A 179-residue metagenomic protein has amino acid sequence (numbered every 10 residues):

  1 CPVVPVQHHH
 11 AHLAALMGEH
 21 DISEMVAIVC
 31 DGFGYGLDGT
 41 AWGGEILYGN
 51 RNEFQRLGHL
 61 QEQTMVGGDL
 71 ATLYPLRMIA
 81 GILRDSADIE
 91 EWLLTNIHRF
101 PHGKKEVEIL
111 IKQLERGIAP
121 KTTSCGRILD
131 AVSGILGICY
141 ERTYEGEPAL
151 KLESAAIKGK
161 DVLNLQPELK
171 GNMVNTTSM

Functional and structural regions predicted by a protein language model:
C1, G81-M179: A contiguous, well-structured pocket-lining segment that forms one wall/lid of small-molecule binding clefts in soluble
P2, E19-S23, W42-F54, C139: A glycine- and small-aliphatic-rich helix-loop capping segment at beta-alpha/alpha-beta transitions that lines
P2-H8, A27-C30, R56, T122-S124: General beta-strand structural signal in soluble alpha/beta enzymes
P5-A27: Conserved phosphate-binding catalytic cores of ATP/NTP-utilizing and phosphoryl-transfer enzymes
H8, H12, A41, Q55 (+7 more regions): Generic recognition of stable, solvent-exposed alpha-helical segments in well-folded globular domains
I28, G44-Y48, D130-G134: Short beta-strand scaffold segments in enzyme catalytic cores
C30, Q55-D69, T95, K112-G117: Short beta-alpha connecting loops at secondary-structure transitions that line or flank enzyme active sites
Y35-G36, T40-L60, I97-I109: Flexible glycine/proline-rich, aromatic-decorated loop/lid segments
